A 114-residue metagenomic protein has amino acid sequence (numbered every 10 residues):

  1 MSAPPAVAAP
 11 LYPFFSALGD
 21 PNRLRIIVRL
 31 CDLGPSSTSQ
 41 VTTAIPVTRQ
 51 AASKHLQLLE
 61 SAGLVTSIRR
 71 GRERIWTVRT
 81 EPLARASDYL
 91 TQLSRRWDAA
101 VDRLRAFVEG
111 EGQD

Functional and structural regions predicted by a protein language model:
S2, A6-Q50, S61, E73-D88: N-terminal helix-turn-helix DNA-binding core of bacterial DNA-binding proteins
V7-A8, D102, A106-D114: Short, charged, intrinsically disordered terminal tails
G19, G34, S94-W97, G112: Flexible interhelical turns and helix-capping residues at alpha-helix boundaries within structured domains
L56-Q57: Short, hydrophobic-biased segments on the C-terminal half of alpha helices that form "recognition helices"
R69-R70: Short connector loops in the HATPase_c
R79, L83-F107: C-terminal structural segments of small proteins and small subunits
